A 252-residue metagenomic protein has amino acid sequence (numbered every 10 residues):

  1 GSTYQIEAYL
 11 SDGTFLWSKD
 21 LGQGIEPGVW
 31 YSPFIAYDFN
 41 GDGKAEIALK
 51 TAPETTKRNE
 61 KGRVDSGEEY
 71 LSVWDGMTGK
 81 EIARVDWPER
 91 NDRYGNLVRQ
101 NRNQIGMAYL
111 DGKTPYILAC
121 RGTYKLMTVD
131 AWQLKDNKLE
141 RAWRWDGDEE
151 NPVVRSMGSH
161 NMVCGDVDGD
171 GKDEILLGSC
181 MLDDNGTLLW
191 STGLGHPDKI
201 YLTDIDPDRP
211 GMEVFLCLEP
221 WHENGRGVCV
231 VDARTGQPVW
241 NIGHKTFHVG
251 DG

Functional and structural regions predicted by a protein language model:
G1-G252: Beta-propeller-forming repeat regions
